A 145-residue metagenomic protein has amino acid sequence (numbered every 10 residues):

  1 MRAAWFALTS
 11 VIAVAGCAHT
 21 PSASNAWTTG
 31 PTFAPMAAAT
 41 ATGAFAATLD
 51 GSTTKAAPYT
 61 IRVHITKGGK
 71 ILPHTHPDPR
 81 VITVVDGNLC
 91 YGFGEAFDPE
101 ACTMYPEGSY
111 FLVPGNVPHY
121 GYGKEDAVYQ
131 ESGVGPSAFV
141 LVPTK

Functional and structural regions predicted by a protein language model:
M1-A7: Bacterial N-terminal signal peptides that target proteins for export
V14-G16: C-terminal motif of bacterial Sec signal peptides marking the signal peptidase cleavage site
A18-Y59, C102, T144-K145: A short, N-terminal "cap"/entry segment at the start of jelly-roll beta-barrel domains of the cupin/DSBH fold
A44, A56-T60, P79, N116 (+1 more regions): Extracytoplasmic
A56-H76, M104-Y105: Conserved short histidine dyad/triad with adjacent acidic residue
T66-G69, T75-A96: Glycine- and acidic-residue-biased ligand/ion/polar-headgroup-sensing regions
G68, L89, E95-N116: Short acidic-glycine-tyrosine-enriched beta hairpin
E100, Y120-K145: Double-stranded beta-helix
